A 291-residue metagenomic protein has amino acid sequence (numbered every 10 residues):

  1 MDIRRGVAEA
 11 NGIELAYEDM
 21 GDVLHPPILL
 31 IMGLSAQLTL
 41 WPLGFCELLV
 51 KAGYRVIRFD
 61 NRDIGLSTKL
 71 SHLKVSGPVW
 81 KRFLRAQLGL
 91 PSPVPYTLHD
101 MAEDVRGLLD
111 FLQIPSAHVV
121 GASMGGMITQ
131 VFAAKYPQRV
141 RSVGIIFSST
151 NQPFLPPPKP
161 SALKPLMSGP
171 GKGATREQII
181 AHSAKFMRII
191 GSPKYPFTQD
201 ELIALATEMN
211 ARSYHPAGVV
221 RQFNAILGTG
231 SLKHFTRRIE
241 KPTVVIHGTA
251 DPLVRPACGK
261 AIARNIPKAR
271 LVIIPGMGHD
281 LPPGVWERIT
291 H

Functional and structural regions predicted by a protein language model:
M1-E14: N-terminal cap/lid segment of alpha/beta-hydrolase-fold proteins
I13-L88: Conserved HGGG/HGGXW glycine-rich cap/lid loop of the alpha/beta-hydrolase fold
A86-P95, H99-A117: Conserved acidic catalytic loop of the alpha/beta-hydrolase fold
P115-P157: Conserved hydrolase catalytic core segment
P158-H234, K241, A261: Alpha/beta-hydrolase
I239, V245-H247, D251: Short beta-strand/loop motif that positions the catalytic acidic residue of the alpha/beta-hydrolase fold
P252-C258: Conserved alpha/beta-hydrolase "acid-adjacent" motif
K268-H291: Catalytic active-site module of serine/aspartate enzymes centered on a nucleophile-bearing elbow/loop
